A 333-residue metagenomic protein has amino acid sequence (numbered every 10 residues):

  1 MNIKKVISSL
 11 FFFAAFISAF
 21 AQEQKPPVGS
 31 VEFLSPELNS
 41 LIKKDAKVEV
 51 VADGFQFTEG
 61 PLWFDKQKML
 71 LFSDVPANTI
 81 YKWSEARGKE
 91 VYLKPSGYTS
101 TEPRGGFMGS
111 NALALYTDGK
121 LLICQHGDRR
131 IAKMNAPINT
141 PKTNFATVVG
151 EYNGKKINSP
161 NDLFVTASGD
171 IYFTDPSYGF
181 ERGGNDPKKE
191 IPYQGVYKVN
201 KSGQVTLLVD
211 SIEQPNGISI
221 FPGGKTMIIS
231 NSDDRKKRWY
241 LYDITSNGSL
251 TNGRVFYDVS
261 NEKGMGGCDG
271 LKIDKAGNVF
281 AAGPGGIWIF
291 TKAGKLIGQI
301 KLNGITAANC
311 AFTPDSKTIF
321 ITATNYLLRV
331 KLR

Functional and structural regions predicted by a protein language model:
M1-Q24: Bacterial Sec-dependent N-terminal signal peptides
Q22-R333: Sequence-structural signature of mature extracellular/luminal beta-sheet repeat domains, prominently beta-propellers
